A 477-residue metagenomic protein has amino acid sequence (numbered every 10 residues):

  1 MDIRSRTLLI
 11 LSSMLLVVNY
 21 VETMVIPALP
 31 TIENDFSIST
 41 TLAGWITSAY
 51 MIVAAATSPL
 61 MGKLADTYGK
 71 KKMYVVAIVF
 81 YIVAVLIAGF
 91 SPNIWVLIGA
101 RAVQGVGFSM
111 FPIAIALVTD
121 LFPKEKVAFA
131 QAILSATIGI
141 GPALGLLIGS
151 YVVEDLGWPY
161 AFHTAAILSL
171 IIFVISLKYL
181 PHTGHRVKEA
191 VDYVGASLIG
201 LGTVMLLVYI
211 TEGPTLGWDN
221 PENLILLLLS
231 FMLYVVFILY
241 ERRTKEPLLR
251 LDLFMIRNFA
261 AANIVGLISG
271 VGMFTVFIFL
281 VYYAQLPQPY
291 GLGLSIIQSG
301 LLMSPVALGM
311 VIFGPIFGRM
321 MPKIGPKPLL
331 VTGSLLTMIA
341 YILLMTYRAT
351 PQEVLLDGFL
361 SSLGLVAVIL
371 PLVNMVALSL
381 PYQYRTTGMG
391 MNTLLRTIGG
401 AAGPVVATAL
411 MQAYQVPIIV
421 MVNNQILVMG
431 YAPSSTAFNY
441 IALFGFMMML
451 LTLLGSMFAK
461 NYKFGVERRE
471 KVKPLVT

Functional and structural regions predicted by a protein language model:
R6-T47, A56-M61, F111, F277-V281: Extracytoplasmic
L8-L16, V25-I26, T40, P221 (+3 more regions): 12-transmembrane solute porter fold
T31, P59-K63, T67, Y151 (+2 more regions): Membrane-interface helix termini in secondary transporters
D35-S37, G69, F90-V96, P123 (+2 more regions): Helix-breaking motifs and short loop linkers at transmembrane-helix boundaries and internal kinks in secondary membrane
A56-P92: Conserved MFS/SLC helix-loop-helix module at the cytosolic interface between two early adjacent transmembrane helices
F80, A84-I87, W95-V103, Q352-L360: Paired small-residue
V103-A136: Cytoplasmic helix-loop-helix junction between adjacent transmembrane helices in 12-TM secondary transporters
E154-V265: Hydrophobic transmembrane-helix bundles of small-molecule transporters
